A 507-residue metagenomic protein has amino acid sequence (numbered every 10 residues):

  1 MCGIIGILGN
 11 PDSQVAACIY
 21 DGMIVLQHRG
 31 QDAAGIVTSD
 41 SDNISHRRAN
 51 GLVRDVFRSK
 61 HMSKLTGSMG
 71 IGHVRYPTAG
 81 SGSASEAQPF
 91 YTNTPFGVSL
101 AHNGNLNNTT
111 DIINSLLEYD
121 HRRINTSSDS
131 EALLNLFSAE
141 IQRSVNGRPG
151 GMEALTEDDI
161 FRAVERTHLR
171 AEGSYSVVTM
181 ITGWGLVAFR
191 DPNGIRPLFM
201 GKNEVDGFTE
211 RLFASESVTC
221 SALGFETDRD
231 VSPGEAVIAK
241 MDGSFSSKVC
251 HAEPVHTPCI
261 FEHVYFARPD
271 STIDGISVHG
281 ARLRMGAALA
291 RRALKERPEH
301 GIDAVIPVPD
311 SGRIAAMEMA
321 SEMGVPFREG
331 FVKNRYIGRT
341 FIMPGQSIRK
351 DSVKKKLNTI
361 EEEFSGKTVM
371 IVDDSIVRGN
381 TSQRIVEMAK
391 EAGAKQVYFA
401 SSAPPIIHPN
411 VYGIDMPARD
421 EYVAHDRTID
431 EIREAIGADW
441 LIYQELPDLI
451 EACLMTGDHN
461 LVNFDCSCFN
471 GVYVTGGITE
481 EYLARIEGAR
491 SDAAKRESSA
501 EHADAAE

Functional and structural regions predicted by a protein language model:
M1-P233, I238-D303, V308, Q396: Conserved short alpha-helical segments that host acidic/polar catalytic motifs at enzyme active sites
F57, E131-L136, F327-G338, A435-C453: A conserved beta-strand->alpha-helix junction
T78-A79, N108, L186, I195-P197 (+7 more regions): Flexible loop/turn segments at secondary-structure boundaries
A101, M180, F189-R190, G201 (+12 more regions): Generic beta-strand/beta-sheet core signal
S115, L136-E140, R170, A288-E296 (+8 more regions): Generic, well-ordered alpha-helical scaffold segments in large soluble proteins
R166, V218-T219, L223-T227, V231-E235 (+4 more regions): Phosphate/diphosphate-binding loops
H168, G183-G185, R190, T209 (+3 more regions): PRPP-dependent phosphoribosyltransferase catalytic core
E322-V369, G379-N380, H408-G413, P417: Short, glycine/charge-rich flexible loops or terminal/linker lids adjacent to PRPP-binding catalytic cores
